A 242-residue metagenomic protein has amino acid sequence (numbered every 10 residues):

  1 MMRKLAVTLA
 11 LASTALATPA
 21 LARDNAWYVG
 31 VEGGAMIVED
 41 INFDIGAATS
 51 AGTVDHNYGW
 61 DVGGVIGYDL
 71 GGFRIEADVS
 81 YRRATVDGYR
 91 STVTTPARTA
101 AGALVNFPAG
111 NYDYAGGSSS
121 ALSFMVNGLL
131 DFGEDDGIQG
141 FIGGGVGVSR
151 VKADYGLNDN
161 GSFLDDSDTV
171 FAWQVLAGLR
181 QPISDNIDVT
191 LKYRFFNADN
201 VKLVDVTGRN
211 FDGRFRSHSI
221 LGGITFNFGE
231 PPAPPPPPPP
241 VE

Functional and structural regions predicted by a protein language model:
L5-G30, G229-E242: Outer-membrane beta-barrel biogenesis signature
S13-A20, L70-G72, L129-E134, Q181-D185 (+1 more regions): Outer-membrane beta-barrel proteins
A20-G67, A153, G223-N227: Short glycine/proline- and aromatic-enriched beta-strand/turn motifs that initiate or cap beta-hairpins
R23-V29, G71-F73, D136-G140, T169 (+2 more regions): Outer-envelope beta-barrel architecture signal
I37, H56-V62, S118-F124, S167-W173 (+1 more regions): Residues that define the transmembrane beta-barrel architecture of outer-membrane proteins
I41-T49, D87-T94, K152-G161, V201-R209: Outer-membrane beta-barrel translocator domains and adjoining extracellular loop/strand segments of Gram-negative
V65-L157, L221-F228: Gram-negative (and chloroplast) outer-membrane scaffold detector with strong preference for beta-barrel transmembrane
R98, A103, S184-V241: Predominantly the C-terminal beta-signal and adjacent terminal strand-loop region of outer-membrane beta-barrel
